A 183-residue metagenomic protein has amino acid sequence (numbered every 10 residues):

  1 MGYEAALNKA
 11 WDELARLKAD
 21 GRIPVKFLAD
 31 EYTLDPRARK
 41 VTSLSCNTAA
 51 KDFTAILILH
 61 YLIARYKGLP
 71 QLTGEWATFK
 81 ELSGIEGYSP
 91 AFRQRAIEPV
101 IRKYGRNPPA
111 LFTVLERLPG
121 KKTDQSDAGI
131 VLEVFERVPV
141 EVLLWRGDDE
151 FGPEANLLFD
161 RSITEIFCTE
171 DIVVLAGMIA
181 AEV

Functional and structural regions predicted by a protein language model:
M1-L7, R22, D52-K67, E170 (+1 more regions): Eukaryotic interaction-scaffold segments
M1-R16, S83-A128: Negatively charged, low-complexity tracts enriched in Asp/Glu with abundant Ser/Thr
M1-V41: N-terminal ordered "arm"
Y32-I56, W145-E170: Intrinsically disordered, low-complexity regulatory segments enriched in Ser/Thr/Pro and charged residues
L34-A38, T42-Q94: Aromatic- and glycine-enriched beta-alpha-beta binding-site module
R65-P70, E150, E182-V183: Short helix-capping/linker segments at secondary-structure and domain boundaries
R106-E165: Conserved binding-pocket/active-site segment within a compact domain
I163-V183: Long, compositionally biased interface segments
